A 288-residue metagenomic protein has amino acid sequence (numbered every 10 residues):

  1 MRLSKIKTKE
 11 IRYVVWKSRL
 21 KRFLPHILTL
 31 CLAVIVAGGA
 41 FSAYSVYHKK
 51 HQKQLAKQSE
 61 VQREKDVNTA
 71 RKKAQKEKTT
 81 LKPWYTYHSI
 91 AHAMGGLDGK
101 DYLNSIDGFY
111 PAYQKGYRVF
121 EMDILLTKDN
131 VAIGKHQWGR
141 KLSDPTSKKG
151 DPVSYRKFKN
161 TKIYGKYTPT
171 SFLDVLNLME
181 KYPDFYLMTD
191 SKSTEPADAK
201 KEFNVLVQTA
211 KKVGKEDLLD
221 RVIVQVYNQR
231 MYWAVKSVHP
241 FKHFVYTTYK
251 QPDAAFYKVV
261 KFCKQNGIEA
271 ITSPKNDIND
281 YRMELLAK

Functional and structural regions predicted by a protein language model:
M1-R12: N-terminal targeting leaders characterized by basic, low-complexity, disordered sequences that direct proteins
I11-K288: Phosphate-group recognition and catalysis centered on beta-loop-alpha active-site segments
